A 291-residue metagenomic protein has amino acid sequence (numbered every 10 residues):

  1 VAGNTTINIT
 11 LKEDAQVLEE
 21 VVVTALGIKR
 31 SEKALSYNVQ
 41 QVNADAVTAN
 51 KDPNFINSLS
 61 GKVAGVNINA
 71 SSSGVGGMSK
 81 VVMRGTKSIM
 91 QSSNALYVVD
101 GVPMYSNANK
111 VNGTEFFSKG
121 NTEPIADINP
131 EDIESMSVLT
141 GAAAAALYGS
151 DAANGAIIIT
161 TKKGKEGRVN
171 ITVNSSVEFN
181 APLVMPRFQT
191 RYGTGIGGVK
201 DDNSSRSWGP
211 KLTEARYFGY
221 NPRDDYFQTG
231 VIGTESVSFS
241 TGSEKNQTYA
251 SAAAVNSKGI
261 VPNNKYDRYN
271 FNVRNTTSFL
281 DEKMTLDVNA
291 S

Functional and structural regions predicted by a protein language model:
A2-A46, I56, V99-D100: Short, acidic, small-residue-rich periplasmic hinge/interaction motif at the N-terminus of Gram-negative outer-membrane
A2-T5, N69-G77, Y148-A153, N264-D267: Short, glycine-/polar-rich solvent-exposed loops and beta-turns at beta-strand/coil boundaries
I7-I9, E20, K62-A64, P130-T172 (+2 more regions): A beta-strand signature from Gram-negative outer-membrane beta-barrel systems, especially the internal plug domain
L11-E13, A25-G27, A70, V81-K87 (+5 more regions): Flexible glycine-/small-residue-rich
V17, G259-N272, E282-S291: Small-side-chain secondary-structure face that scaffolds active or pore-lining regions
E32, Q41, K62, G74-S79 (+5 more regions): Residues embedded in well-ordered regular secondary structure
K33, Y37-Q40, P53, N57 (+3 more regions): Solvent-exposed, polar/charged alpha-helical surfaces in well-ordered, non-transmembrane soluble domains, broadly
